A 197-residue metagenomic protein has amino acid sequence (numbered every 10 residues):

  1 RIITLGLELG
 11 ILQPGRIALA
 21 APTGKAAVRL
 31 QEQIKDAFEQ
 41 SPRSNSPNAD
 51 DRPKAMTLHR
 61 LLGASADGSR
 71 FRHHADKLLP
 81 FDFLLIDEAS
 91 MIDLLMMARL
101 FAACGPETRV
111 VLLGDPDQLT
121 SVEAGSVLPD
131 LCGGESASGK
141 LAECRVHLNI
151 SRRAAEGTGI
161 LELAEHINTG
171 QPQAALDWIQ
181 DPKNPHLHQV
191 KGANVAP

Functional and structural regions predicted by a protein language model:
R1-Q33, L113, P185-P197: Conserved RecA-like ASCE P-loop NTPase motor core of nucleic-acid helicases/translocases
R16, P80-L84, E107-V111: Loop/turn-to-beta-strand initiation segments
I17-P80: Inter-Walker segment of RecA-like/P-loop motor cores
H59, S90-M91, A98, D117-Q118: Catalytic acidic motif of RecA-like/P-loop NTPases
D87-E88, G114: Walker B catalytic acidic pair
L94-T108: Short, conserved "post-DEAD/DEAH" coupling segment immediately C-terminal to helicase motif II within the SF2/RecA-like
D117-P197: Conserved helicase motor core of P-loop NTPases
